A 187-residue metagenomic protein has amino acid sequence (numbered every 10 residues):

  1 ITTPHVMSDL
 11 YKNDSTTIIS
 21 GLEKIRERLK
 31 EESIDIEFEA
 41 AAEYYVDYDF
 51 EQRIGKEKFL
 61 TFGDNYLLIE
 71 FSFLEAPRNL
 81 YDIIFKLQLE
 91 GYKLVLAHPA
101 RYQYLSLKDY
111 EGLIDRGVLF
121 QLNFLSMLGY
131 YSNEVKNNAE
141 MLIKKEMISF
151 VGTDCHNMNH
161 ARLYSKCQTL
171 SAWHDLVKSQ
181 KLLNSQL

Functional and structural regions predicted by a protein language model:
I1-H5, E39-A41: Short beta-strand segments at enzyme active-site cores
I1-T2, V95-L96, Q121, G152: Conserved beta-strand positions in the central sheet of alpha/beta enzyme cores
T3, M147-L163: Short acidic/histidine-rich active-site segments
V6-L10, Y45-D47, A100-L105, M127-Y130 (+1 more regions): Active-site environment of divalent metal-dependent phosphoester hydrolases
Y11-F120: Extended substrate/RNA-proximal surfaces in nucleic-acid metabolism proteins
L119-G129: His/Asp/Glu-enriched short active-site or ligand-binding loop at hydrolase and phosphoryl-transfer sites
S132-M141: Short loop-to-alpha-helix "cap/lid" segments that border enzyme active sites across diverse enzyme classes
S165, T169-L187: Mid-to-C-terminal alpha-helical segments outside catalytic/metal-binding sites
